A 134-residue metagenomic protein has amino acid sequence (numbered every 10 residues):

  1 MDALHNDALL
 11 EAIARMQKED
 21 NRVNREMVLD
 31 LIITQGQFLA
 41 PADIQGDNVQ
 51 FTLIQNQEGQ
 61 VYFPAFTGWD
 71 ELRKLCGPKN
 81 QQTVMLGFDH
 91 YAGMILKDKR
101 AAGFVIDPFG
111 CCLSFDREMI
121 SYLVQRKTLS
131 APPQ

Functional and structural regions predicted by a protein language model:
M1-Q134: An interfacial alpha-helical scaffold signature
